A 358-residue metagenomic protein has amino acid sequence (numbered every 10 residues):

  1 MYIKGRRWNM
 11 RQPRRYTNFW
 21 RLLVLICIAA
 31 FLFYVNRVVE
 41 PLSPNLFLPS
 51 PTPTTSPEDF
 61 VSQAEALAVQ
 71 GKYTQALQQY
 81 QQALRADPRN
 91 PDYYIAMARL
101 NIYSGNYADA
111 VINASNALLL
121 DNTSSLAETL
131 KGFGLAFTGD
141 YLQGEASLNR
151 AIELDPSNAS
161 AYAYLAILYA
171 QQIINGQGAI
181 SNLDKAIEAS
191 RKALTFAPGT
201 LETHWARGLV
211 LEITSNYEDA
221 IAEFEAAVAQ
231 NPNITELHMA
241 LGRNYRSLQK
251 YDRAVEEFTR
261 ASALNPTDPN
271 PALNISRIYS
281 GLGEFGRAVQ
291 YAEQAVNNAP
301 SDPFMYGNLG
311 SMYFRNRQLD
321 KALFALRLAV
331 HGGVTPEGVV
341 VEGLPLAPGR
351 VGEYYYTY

Functional and structural regions predicted by a protein language model:
M1-T55, A146-Y164, N175, K192-P198: Long, contiguous interaction/recruitment modules in multidomain scaffold/adaptor proteins
S43-F60, V341-R350: TPR-adjacent "capping" and linker segments in tetratricopeptide-repeat scaffold/adaptor proteins
T55-D92, A96-N106, F137, I174-G178 (+3 more regions): Alpha-helical segment of the N-proximal tetratricopeptide repeat
P57, P91-D92, S125-T129, A159-S160 (+6 more regions): Helix-start (N-cap) detector for alpha-helical repeat units in TPR-like alpha-solenoids, especially tetratricopeptide
E65, R99, F133, I167 (+6 more regions): Residue-level recognition of tetratricopeptide repeat
G71-Q78, S104-N116, F137-R150, I173-K192 (+4 more regions): Structural signature of tandem alpha-helical TPR/SEL1-like repeats, specifically the intra-repeat loop/turn
A86, L120, L154, F196 (+4 more regions): Structural marker of alpha-solenoid helical repeat scaffolds
A96, L130, Y164, A206 (+6 more regions): Canonical tetratricopeptide repeat
